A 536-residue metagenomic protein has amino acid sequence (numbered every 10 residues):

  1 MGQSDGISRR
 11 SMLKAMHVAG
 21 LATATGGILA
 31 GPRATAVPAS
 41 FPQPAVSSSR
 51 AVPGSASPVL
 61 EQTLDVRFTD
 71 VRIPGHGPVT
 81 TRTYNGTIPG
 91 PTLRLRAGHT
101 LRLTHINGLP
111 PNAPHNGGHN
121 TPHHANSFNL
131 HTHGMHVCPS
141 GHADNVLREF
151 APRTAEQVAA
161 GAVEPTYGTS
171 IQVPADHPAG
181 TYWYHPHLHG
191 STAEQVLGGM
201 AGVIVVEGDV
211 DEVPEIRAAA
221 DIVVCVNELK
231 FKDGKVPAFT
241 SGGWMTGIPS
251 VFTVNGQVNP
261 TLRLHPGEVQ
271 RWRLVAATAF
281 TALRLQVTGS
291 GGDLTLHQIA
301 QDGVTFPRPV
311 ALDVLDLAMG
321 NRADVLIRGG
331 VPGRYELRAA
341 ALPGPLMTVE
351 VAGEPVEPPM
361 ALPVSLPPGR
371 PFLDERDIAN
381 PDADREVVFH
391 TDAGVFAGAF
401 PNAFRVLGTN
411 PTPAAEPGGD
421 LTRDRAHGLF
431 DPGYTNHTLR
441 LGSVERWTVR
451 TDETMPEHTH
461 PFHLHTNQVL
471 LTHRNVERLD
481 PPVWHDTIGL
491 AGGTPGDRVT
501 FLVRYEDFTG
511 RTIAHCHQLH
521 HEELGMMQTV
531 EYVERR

Functional and structural regions predicted by a protein language model:
M1-S8, V18-A22: N-terminal secretory signal peptides
K14-C138, S170, P174-H177, H187 (+4 more regions): A long-range scaffold signal marking pre-active-site subdomains of enzyme folds
K14-H17, T23-T63, R67, L197-N227 (+4 more regions): Extended terminal and domain-junction accessory segments
L93, P122, N126-H177, L296-V331 (+3 more regions): Extracytoplasmic beta-sandwich strand-turn segments characteristic of Greek-key/jelly-roll folds
L95, H105-N107, V275-T278, G289 (+4 more regions): Non-cytosolic beta-sheet module surface loops
L130-M135, H177, Y182-S191, T459-V469 (+1 more regions): Histidine-centered catalytic micro-motifs
P139-R153, E228-E375, P381, E477: Histidine- and aromatic-rich segments of cupredoxin/plastocyanin-like copper-binding domains
P174-D211: Hydrophobic or amphipathic alpha-helical targeting/insertion segments
